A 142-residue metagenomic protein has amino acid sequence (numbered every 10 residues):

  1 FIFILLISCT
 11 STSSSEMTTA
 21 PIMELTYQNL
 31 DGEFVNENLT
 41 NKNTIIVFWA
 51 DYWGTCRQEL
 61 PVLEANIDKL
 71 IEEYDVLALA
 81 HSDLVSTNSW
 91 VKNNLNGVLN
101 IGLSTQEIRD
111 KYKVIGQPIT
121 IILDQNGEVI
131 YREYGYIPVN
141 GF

Functional and structural regions predicted by a protein language model:
L5-S8: C-terminal motif of bacterial Sec signal peptides marking the signal peptidase cleavage site
T10-S13: Bacterial signal peptide processing site
E24-T44: A short beta-strand-turn-helix
K42-T44, W49-Y52, G116: Short pre-active-site segment immediately N-terminal to redox-active cysteine/selenocysteine motifs in thiol-based
F48-A65: Conserved redox-active cysteine motifs that mediate thiol-disulfide chemistry, especially di-cysteine Cys-X(1-2)-Cys
E73-S86, G97-T105: Thiol-based oxidoreductase modules, predominantly thioredoxin-like and allied folds used for disulfide exchange
K92-Q125: Short, internal strand/loop/helix patches that form the active-site neighborhood or redox-interaction surface
I115-F142: Non-catalytic, surface beta->alpha helical segment in thiol-disulfide oxidoreductase systems
